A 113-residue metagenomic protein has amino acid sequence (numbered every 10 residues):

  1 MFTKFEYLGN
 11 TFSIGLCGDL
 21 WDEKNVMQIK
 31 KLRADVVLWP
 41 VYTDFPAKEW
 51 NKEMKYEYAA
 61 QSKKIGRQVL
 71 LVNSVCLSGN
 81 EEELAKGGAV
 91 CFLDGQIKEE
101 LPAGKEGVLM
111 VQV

Functional and structural regions predicted by a protein language model:
M1, K105-V113: A short, polar/charged loop-to-alpha-helix boundary motif
M1-L8: Short acidic-hydrophobic surface loop/beta-edge motif
Y7, G18, M27: Binuclear metal-dependent hydrolase catalytic cores centered on His/Asp/Glu-rich metal-binding motifs
L8-F12, R67-Q68: Short beta-strand/loop segments at the ligand-binding rim of alpha/beta enzyme cores
N10-D19, L38: Active-site-proximal beta-strand elements of phosphoester/diester hydrolases
W21-G107: CN hydrolase (nitrilase-like) catalytic-core segments centered on the catalytic cysteine and neighboring Lys/Glu
